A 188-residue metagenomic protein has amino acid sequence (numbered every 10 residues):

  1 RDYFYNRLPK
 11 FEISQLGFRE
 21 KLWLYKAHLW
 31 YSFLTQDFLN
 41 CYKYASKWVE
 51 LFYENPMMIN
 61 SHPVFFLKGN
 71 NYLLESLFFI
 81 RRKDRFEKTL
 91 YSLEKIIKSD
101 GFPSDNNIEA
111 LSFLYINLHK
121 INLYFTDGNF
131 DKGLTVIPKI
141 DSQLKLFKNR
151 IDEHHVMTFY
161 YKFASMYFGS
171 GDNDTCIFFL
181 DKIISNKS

Functional and structural regions predicted by a protein language model:
R1, L22-D37, L67-R82, S112-D127 (+1 more regions): Tandem amphipathic alpha-helical repeat scaffolds
R1-N71: Internal alpha-solenoid helical repeat scaffolds
Y5-I13, S46-M58, L90-D105, L134-N149 (+1 more regions): Amphipathic alpha-helical segments of tetratricopeptide repeats
S14-W23, P56-N70, D100-N117, L144-Y160 (+1 more regions): Alpha-solenoid helical repeat architecture
F86-D105, L114-L123, G128-N129: Acidic, glycine-rich loop-and-beta core segments that form the ion-binding/anion-interacting portion of active sites
T158-Y161, S165-F168, D172-S188: Alpha-helical solenoid repeat scaffolds used for protein-protein interaction
